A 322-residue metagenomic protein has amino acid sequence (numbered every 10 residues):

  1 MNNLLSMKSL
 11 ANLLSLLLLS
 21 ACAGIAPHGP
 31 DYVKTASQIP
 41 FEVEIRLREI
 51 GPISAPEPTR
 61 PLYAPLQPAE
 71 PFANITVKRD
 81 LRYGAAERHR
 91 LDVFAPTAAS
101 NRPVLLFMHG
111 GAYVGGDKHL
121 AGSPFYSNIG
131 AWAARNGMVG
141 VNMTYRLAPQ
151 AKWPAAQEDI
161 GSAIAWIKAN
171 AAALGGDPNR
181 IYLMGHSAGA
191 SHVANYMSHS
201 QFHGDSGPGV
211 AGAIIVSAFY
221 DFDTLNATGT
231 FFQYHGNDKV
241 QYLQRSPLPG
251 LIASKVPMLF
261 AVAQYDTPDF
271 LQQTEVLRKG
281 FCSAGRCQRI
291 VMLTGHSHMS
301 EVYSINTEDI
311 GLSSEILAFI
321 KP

Functional and structural regions predicted by a protein language model:
S20-A21: C-terminal motif of bacterial Sec signal peptides marking the signal peptidase cleavage site
F41-A99: N-terminal cap/lid segment of alpha/beta-hydrolase-fold proteins
A64-A73, A218-G250, V256: Mobile cap/lid helix-loop segments that gate and shape the active-site cleft of serine hydrolases
N101-A112: Short beta-strand element of the alpha/beta-hydrolase
H119-V141: Short amphipathic alpha-helix adjacent to the substrate-entry channel of hydrolases
S162-A227: Primarily recognizes the serine-hydrolase "nucleophile elbow" in alpha/beta-hydrolase and SGNH/GDSL folds
S254, F260-A263: Short beta-strand/loop motif that positions the catalytic acidic residue of the alpha/beta-hydrolase fold
A261, P268-L271, E275-R278, C282-P322: C-terminal catalytic histidine-bearing segment of alpha/beta-hydrolase fold enzymes
